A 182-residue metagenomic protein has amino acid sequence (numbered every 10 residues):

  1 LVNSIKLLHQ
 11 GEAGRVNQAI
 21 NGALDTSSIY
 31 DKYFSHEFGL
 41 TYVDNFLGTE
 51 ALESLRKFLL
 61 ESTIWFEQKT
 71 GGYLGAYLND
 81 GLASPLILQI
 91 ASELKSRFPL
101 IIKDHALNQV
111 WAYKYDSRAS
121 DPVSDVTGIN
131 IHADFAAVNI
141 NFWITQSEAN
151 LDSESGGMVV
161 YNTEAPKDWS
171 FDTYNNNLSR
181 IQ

Functional and structural regions predicted by a protein language model:
L1-Q182: Fe(II)/2-oxoglutarate oxygenase catalytic core
